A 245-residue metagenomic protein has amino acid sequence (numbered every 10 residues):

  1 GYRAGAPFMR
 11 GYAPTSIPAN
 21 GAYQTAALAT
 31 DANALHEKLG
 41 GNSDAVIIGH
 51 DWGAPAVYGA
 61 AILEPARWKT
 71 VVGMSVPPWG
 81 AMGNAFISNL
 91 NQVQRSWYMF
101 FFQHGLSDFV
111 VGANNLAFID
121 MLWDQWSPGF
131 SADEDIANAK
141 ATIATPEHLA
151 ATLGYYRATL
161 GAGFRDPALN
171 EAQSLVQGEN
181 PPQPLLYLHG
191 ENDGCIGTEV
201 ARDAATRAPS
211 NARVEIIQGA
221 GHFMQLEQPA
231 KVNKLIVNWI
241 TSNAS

Functional and structural regions predicted by a protein language model:
G1-Y2: A short, Lys/Arg-enriched amphipathic alpha-helix followed by its capping loop at the start of a domain
G5, Y12-I48, W52-A212, I216 (+1 more regions): Flexible "cap/lid" subdomain of the alpha/beta-hydrolase fold that forms the substrate-access gate
N211-S245: Catalytic active-site module of serine/aspartate enzymes centered on a nucleophile-bearing elbow/loop
